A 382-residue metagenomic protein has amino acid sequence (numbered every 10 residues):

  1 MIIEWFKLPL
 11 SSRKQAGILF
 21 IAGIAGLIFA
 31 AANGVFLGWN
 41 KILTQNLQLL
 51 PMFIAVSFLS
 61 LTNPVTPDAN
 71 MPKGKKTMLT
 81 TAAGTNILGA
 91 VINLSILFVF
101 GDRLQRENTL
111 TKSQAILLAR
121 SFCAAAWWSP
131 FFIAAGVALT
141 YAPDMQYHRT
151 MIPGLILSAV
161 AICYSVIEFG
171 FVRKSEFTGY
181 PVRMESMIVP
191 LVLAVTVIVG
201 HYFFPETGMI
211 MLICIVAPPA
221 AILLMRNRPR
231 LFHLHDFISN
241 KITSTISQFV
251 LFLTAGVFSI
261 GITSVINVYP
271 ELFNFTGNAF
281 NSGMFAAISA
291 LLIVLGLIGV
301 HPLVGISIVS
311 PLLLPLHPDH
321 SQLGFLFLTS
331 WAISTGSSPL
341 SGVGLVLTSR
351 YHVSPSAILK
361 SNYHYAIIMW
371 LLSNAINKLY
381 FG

Functional and structural regions predicted by a protein language model:
M1-W5, P9-F29, L49-I54, I188-A194 (+3 more regions): Hydrophobic mid-bilayer segments of alpha-helices in multi-pass membrane transport proteins, especially secondary
L10-I24, Q45-Q48, P72-L79, I116-C123 (+3 more regions): Cytoplasmic-side transmembrane-helix entry/capping segments in multi-pass membrane proteins
A16-A25, G34-N63, A82-A83, L234-N267 (+1 more regions): Core transmembrane alpha-helical segments of multi-pass membrane transporters/permeases
S60-P64, N86-V99, A125-F132, I262-T263 (+2 more regions): Short helix-coil transition sites and intra-membrane helix breaks within transmembrane domains of multi-pass
K75-T85, G89, L97, L110-W128 (+3 more regions): Alpha-helical transmembrane segments of multi-pass membrane proteins
V99-T109, V137-M145, S282-G336, S349-Y351: Membrane-interfacial helix-loop connectors
N108-P190, I198-G200, L345-I376: Membrane-core helix-loop-helix motifs of multi-pass transport proteins
V195-G305: Transmembrane helical segments that form the transport core of multi-pass membrane transport proteins
